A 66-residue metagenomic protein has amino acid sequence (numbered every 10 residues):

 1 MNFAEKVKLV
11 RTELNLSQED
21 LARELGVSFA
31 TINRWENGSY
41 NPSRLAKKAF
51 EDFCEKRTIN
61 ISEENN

Functional and structural regions predicted by a protein language model:
M1-N2: A detector for short, charged/polar N-terminal pre-domain segments
V7-D20, A49: Short basic helix-loop element that most often maps to the first helix and adjoining turn of HTH DNA-binding modules
T12, R23, E55: Short polybasic/polar patches that bind polyanions
L16-N33: Short alpha-helical DNA-recognition segment
R44-E63: DNA major-groove recognition helix of helix-turn-helix/homeodomain DNA-binding modules
